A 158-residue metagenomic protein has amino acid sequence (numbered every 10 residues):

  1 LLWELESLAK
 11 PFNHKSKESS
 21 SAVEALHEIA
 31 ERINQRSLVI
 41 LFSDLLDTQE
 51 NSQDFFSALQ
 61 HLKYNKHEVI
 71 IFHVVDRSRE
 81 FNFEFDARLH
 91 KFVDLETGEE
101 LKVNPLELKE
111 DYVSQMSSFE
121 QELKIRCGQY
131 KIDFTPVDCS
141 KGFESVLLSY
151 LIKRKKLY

Functional and structural regions predicted by a protein language model:
L1-I40, Q49, V75, E80: Von Willebrand factor
E31-Q35, N51-Y158: Von Willebrand factor type A / integrin I
L45: Active-site metal-binding loops of divalent metal-dependent hydrolases
